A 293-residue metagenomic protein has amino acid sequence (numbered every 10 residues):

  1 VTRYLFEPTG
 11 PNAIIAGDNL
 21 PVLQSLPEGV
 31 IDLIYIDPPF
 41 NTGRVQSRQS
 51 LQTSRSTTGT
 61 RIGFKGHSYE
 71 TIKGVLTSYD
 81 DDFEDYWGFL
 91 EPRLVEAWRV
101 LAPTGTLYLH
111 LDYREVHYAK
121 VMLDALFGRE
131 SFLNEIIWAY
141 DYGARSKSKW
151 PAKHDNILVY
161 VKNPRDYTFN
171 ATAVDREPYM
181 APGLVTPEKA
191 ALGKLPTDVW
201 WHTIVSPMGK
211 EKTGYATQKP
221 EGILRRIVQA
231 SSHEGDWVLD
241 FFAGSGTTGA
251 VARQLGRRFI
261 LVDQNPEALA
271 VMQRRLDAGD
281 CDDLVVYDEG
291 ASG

Functional and structural regions predicted by a protein language model:
V1-S148, A152, L192-G293: S-adenosyl-L-methionine-dependent nucleic acid methyltransferase catalytic domains
I157-M208: Non-catalytic substrate-recognition/targeting regions of SAM-dependent transferases
